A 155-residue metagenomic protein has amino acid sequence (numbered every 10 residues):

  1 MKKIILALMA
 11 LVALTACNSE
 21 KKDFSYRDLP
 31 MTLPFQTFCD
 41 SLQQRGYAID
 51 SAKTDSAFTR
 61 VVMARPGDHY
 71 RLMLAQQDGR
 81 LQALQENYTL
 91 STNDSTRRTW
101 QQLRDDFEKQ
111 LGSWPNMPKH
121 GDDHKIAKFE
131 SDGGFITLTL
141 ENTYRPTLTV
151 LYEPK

Functional and structural regions predicted by a protein language model:
M1-I4: Positively charged n-region of N-terminal signal peptides that target proteins for export
A13-A16: C-terminal motif of bacterial Sec signal peptides marking the signal peptidase cleavage site
N18-E20: Bacterial signal peptide processing site
Y26-S41, R97-R104, E108: Secreted/surface-exposed cysteine- and glycine-rich disulfide frameworks
F35-G67, R71: Post-signal-peptide N-terminal segment of Sec-exported extracytoplasmic proteins
D68-I126: Long, charged/polar, surface-exposed segments that mediate recognition or autoinhibition
A127-E130, G134-Y144: Short, exposed beta-strand-loop hairpins at the edges of beta-sheets in extracellular/periplasmic proteins
E141-K155: Short, low-complexity, Pro/Ser/Thr/Gly-rich segments in the mature regions of secreted, periplasmic
